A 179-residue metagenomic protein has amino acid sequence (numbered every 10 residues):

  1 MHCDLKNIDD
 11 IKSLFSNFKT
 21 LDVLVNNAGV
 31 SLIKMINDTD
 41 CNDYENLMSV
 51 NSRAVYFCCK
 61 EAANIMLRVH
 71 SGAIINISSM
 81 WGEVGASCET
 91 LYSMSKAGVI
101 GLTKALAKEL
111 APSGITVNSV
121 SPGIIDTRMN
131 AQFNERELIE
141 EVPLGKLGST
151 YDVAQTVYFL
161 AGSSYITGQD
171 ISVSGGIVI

Functional and structural regions predicted by a protein language model:
M35-I36, D43-E45, L138: Substrate-binding pocket helix/loop in short-chain dehydrogenase/reductase
T39, G85-S93, A105, F133: Active-site loop-to-helix junction immediately N-terminal to the catalytic Tyr of the SDR YXXXK motif in Rossmann-fold
C59, S95, T103: Active-site helix of classical SDR
N64, K108-P112: Alpha-helical segment proximal to the catalytic Tyr-Lys
S79: Residue(s) in the substrate-gating loop at a strand-loop-helix junction that position the organic substrate next
A111, T116, I166-Q169: Short, small/polar-rich loop/turn modules that mediate ligand/substrate recognition or access, typified
S149-V173, V178: C-terminal substrate-recognition "lid" of short-chain dehydrogenase/reductases
